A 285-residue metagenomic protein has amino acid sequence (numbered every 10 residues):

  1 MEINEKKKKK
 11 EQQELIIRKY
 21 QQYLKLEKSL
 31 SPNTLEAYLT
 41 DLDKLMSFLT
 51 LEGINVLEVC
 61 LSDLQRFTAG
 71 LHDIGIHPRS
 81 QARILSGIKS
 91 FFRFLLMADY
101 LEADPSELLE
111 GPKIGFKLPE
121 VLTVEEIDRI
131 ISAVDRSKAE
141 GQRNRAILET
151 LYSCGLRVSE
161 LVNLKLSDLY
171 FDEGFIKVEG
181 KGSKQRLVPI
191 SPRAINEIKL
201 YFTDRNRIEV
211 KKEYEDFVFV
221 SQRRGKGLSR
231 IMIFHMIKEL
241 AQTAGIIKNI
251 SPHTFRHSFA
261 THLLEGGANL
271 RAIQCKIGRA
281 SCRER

Functional and structural regions predicted by a protein language model:
M1-R285: Conserved catalytic core of the tyrosine transesterase superfamily
